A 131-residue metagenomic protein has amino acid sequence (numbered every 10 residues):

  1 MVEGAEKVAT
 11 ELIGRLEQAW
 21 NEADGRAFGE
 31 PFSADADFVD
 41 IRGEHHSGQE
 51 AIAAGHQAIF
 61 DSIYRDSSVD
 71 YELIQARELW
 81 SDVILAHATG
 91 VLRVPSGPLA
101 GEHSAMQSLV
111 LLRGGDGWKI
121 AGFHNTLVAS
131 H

Functional and structural regions predicted by a protein language model:
M1-A5: A detector for short, charged/polar N-terminal pre-domain segments
E6, L12, G25-D82, L99-E102: A solvent-exposed, acidic/Ser-Thr-rich amphipathic alpha-helical stretch
L16, A23-D24: Short helix-adjacent coil turns
D40, H87-A88, G122: Residue-level recognition of conserved beta-strand positions in structured domain cores
S81-L92: A short hydrophobic beta-strand element
L92-S96, L111: Beta-strand elements of well-folded, non-transmembrane domains
S96-L99, S130-H131: A short, polar/proline- and glycine-enriched secondary-structure boundary/capping micro-motif
S104-H131: Short beta-strand edge/turn micro-motifs at domain boundaries
